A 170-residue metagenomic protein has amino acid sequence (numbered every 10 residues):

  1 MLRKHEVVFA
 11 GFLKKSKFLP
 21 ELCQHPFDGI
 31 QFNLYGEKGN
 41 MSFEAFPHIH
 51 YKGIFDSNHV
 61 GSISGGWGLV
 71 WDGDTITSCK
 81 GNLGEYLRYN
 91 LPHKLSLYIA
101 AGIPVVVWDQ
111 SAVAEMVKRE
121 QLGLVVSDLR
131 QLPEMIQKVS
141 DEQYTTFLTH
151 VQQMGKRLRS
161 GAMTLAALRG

Functional and structural regions predicted by a protein language model:
M1-S62: Conserved catalytic-core segment of nucleotide-activated headgroup transferases in glycan assembly
M1-V8, G66, K138-Y144: Short, surface-exposed amphipathic charged segments that create phosphate/polyanion-binding patches used for binding
F18-Q24, S57-V60, L95, A114 (+2 more regions): Short amphipathic alpha-helical segments and helix-helix/interface helices
P26, I99, K118: Anion (oxyanion) recognition and catalysis
G61-A101, V107-E115: Nucleotide-sugar-dependent
E120-V126: A short acidic/histidine/glycine-rich donor-binding loop in glycosyltransferase catalytic cores
S127-R130, E134, D141-G170: A charged, aromatic-enriched C-terminal amphipathic alpha-helix characteristic of glycosyltransferases across folds
